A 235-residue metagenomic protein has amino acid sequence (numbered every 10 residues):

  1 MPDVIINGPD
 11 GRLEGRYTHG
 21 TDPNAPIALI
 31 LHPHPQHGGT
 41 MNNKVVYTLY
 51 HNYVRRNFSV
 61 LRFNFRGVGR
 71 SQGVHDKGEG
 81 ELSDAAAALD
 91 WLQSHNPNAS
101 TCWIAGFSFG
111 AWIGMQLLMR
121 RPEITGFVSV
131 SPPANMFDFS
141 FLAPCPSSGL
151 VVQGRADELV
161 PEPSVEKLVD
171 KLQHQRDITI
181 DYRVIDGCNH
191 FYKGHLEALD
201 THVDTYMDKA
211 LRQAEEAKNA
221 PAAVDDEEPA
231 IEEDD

Functional and structural regions predicted by a protein language model:
I6-N96: Serine-hydrolase catalytic machinery in alpha/beta-hydrolase-like enzymes
G73, C188-D200: Catalytic histidine-centered segment of alpha/beta-hydrolase-like enzymes
N96-F107: Alpha/beta-hydrolase fold nucleophile elbow
G106-G114: Gly/Ala-rich beta-loop-alpha elbow adjacent to hydrolase catalytic centers
C145, L150-Q153, D157: Short beta-strand/loop motif that positions the catalytic acidic residue of the alpha/beta-hydrolase fold
S147, P161-K171: Short alpha-helix in the alpha/beta-hydrolase fold that links the catalytic acid
A156-V160, H190-F191: Acidic catalytic loop of the alpha/beta-hydrolase fold
L172-F191: Catalytic histidine neighborhood in serine/cysteine hydrolases with alpha/beta-hydrolase-type architecture
